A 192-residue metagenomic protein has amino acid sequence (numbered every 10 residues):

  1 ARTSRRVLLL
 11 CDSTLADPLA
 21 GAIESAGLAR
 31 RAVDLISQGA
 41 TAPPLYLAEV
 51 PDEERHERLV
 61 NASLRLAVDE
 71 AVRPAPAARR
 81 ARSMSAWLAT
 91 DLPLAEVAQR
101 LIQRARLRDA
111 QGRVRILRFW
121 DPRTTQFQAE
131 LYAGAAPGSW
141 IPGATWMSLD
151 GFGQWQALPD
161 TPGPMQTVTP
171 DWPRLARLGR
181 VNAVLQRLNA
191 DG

Functional and structural regions predicted by a protein language model:
A1-G192: Terminal low-complexity "docking" segments
